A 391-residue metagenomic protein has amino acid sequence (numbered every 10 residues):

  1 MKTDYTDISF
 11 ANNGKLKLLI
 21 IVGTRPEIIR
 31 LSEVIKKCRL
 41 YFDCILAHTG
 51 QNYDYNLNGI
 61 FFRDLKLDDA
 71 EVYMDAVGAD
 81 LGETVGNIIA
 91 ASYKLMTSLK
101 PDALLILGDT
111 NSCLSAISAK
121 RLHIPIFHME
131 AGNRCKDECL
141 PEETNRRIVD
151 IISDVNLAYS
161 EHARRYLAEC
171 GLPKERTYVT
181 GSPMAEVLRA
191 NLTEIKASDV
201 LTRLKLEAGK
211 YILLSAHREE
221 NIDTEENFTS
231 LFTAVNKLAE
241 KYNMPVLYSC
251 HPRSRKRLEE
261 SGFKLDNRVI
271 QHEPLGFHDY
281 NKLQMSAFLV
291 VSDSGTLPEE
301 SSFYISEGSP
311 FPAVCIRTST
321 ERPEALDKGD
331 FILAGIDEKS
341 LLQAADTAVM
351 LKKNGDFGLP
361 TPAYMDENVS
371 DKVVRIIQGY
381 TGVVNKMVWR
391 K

Functional and structural regions predicted by a protein language model:
K2-D7, Q51-N56, D75, I152-E225 (+1 more regions): A nucleotide-sugar donor-handling region in carbohydrate enzymes
N13-G14, L95-D102, L206-E207, S286 (+1 more regions): Glycine-rich phosphate-binding loop signature in dinucleotide/nucleotide-binding domains
L16-V22, E27-V34, Y41, F61 (+1 more regions): Active-site and donor-binding regions of nucleotide-sugar-utilizing enzymes
Q51, G59-F61, K196-S286, K391: Donor-nucleotide binding loops and adjacent catalytic segments primarily of GT-B fold Leloir glycosyltransferases
M74-D75, A158, V179, I270-P274 (+1 more regions): Short acidic-hydrophobic, aromatic-tinged amphipathic segments that line or gate anion-handling sites
I106-L107, C113-A116, H128-M129, N156 (+1 more regions): A donor-sugar binding/catalytic signature common to diverse glycosyltransferases and related nucleotide-sugar
R322-A348, G358-S370: Change "using UDP/GDP/dTDP sugars" to "using nucleotide sugars
M350-K391: C-terminal amphipathic helix plus adjacent low-complexity, charged tail appended to glycosyltransferase catalytic
